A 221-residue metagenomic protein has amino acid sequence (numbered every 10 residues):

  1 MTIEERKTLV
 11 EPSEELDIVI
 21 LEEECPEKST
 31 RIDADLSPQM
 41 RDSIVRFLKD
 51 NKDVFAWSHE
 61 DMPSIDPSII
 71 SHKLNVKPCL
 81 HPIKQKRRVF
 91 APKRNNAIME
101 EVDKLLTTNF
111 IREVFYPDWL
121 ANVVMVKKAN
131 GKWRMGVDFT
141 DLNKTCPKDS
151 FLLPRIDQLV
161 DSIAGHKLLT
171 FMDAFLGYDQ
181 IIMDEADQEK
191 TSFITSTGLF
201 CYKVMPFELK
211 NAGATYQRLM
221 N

Functional and structural regions predicted by a protein language model:
M1-V19: Intrinsically disordered, low-complexity charged segments
L16, L21-N221: Retroelement reverse transcriptase polymerase core
